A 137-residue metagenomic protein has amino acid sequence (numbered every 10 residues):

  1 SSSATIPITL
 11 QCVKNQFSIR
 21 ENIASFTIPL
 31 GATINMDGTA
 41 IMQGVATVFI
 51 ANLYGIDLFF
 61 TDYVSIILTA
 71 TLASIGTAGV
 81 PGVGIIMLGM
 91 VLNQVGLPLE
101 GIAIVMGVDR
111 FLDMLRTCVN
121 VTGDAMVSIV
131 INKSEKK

Functional and structural regions predicted by a protein language model:
S1-S74, S128: Helix-loop-helix junctions within the multi-pass membrane cores of secondary transporters/permeases
G44-K137: Transmembrane alpha-helical segments and their short flanking loops that form helix-hairpins/helix-helix interfaces
